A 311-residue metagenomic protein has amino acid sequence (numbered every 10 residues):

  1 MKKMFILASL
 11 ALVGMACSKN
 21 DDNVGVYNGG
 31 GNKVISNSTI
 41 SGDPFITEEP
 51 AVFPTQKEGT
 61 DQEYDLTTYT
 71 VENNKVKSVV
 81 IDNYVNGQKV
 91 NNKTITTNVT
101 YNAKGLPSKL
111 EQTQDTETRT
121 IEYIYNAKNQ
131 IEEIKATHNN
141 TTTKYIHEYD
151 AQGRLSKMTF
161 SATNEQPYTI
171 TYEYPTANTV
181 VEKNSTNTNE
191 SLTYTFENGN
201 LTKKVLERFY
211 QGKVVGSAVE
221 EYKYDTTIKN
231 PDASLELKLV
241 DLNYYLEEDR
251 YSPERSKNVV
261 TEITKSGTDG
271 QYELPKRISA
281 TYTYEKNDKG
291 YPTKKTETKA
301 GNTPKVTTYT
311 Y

Functional and structural regions predicted by a protein language model:
M1-M4, S18-K19: Positively charged n-region of N-terminal signal peptides that target proteins for export
F5-S9: Sec-dependent signal peptide hydrophobic core
G14-A16: C-terminal motif of bacterial Sec signal peptides marking the signal peptidase cleavage site
S18-Y311: Buried hydrophobic residues that stabilize the cores of well-folded domains
